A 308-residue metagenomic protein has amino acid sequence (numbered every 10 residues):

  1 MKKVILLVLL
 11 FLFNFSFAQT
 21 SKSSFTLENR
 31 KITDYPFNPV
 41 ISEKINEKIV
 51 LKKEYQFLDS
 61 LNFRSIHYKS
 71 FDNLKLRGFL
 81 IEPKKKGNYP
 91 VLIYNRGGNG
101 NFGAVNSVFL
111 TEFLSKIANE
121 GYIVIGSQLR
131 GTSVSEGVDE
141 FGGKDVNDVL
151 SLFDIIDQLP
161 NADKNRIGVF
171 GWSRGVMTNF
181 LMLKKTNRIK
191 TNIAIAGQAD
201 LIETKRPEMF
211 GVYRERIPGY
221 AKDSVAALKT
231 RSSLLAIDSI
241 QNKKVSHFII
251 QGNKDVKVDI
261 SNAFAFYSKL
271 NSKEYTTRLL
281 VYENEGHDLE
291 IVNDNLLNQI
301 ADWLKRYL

Functional and structural regions predicted by a protein language model:
P39-K86: N-terminal cap/lid segment of alpha/beta-hydrolase-fold proteins
G87-Y89, Y94-G137, I202: Short substrate-entry loop that stabilizes the transition state in hydrolases
R96, F264-L308: C-terminal catalytic histidine-bearing segment of alpha/beta-hydrolase fold enzymes
E140-P160: Alpha/beta-hydrolase active-site loop
N161-S173: Alpha/beta-hydrolase fold nucleophile elbow
F180-A226: Hydrolase active-site cap/lid region
K243, F248-Q251, D255: Short beta-strand/loop motif that positions the catalytic acidic residue of the alpha/beta-hydrolase fold
V256-N262: Conserved alpha/beta-hydrolase "acid-adjacent" motif
